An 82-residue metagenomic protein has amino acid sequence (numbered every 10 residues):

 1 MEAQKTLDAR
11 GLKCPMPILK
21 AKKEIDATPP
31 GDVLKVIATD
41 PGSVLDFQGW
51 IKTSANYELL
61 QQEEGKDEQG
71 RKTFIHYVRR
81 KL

Functional and structural regions predicted by a protein language model:
A3-K23: N-terminal first-folded block
Q4, T39-G42, K66-Q69: Alpha-helical protein-protein interaction elements
Q4-T6, G31-K35, T73-I75: Intrinsic-disorder/low-complexity, polar/charged segments enriched in Ser/Thr/Lys/Arg/Asp/Glu/Gln
A9, A38, V78-R80: Hydrophobic residues in beta-strands and at strand termini
I18-T53: Amphipathic, hydrophobic secondary-structure cores in small proteins
Q48-L82: C-terminal structural segments of small proteins and small subunits
